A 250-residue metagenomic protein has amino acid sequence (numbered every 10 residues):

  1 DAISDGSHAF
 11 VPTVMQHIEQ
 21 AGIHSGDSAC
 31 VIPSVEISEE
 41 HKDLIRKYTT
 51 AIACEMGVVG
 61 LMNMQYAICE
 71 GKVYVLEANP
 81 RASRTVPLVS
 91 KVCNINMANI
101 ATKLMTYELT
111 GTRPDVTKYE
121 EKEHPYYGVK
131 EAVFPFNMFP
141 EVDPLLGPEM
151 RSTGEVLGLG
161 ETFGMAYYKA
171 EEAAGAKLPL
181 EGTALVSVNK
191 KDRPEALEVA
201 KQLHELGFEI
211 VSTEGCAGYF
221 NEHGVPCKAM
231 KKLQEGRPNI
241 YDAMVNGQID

Functional and structural regions predicted by a protein language model:
A2-L180: ATP-dependent carboxylate activation and anion-phosphoryl transfer catalytic cores that bind Mg-ATP to form
E40, A184-P194, L203: Cofactor-pocket helix-loop regions in the catalytic cores of large enzyme subunits
M64, A200, A217, I240-Y241: Generic hydrophobic/aromatic pocket-lining and core-packing "Φ" positions
F163-K169, V188-D192, E209-S212, K231-Y241: A general structural motif
E172-A184, L203-E205, M244-I249: Glycine-rich phosphate/diphosphate-binding loops that line cofactor/substrate pockets in enzymes
L185, G207-Y219: Short internal beta-strands
V199-E205, N221: Surface-exposed amphipathic alpha-helices with a cationic face
E222-D250: Glycine-rich, anion-gripping cofactor-binding loops and their flanking helix/strand elements in enzyme active sites
